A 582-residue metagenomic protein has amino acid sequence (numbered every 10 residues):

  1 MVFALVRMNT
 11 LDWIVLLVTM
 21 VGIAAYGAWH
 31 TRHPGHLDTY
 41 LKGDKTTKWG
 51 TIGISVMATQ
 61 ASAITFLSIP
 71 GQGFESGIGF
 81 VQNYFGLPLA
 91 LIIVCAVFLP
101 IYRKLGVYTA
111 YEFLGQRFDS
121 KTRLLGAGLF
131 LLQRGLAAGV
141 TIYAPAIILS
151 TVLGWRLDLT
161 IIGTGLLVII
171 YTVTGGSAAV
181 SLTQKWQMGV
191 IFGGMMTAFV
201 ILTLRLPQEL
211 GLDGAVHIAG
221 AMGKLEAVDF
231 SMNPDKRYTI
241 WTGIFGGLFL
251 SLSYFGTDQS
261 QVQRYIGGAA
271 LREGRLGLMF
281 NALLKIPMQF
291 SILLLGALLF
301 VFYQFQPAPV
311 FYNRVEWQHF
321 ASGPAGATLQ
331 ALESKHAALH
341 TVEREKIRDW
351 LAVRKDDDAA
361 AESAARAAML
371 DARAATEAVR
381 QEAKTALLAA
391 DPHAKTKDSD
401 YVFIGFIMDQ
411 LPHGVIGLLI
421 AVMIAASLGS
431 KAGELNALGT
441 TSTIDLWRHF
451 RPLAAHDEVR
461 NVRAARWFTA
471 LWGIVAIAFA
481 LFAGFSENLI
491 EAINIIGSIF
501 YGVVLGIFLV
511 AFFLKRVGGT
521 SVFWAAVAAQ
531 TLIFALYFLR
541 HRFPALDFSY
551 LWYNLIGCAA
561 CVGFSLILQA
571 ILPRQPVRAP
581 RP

Functional and structural regions predicted by a protein language model:
M1-P582: Membrane-embedded helix-loop-helix hairpins and adjacent transmembrane boundary segments in multi-pass transporters
